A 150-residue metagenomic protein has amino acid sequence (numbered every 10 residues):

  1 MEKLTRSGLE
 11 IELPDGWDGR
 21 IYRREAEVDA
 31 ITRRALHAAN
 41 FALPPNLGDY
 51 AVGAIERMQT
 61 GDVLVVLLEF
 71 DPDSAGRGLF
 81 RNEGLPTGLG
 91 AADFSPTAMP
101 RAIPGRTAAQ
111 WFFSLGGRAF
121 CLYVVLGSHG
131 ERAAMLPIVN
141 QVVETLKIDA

Functional and structural regions predicted by a protein language model:
M1-K3: Short N-terminal edge-element motif at the start of the domain
T5-S7, G116: Short strand-coil-strand connectors
G8-R24, V142-D149: Short conserved aromatic/hydrophobic patches within beta-strands of well-structured domains
D18-M135: Conserved polar/disulfide-associated segments of primarily extracytoplasmic proteins
